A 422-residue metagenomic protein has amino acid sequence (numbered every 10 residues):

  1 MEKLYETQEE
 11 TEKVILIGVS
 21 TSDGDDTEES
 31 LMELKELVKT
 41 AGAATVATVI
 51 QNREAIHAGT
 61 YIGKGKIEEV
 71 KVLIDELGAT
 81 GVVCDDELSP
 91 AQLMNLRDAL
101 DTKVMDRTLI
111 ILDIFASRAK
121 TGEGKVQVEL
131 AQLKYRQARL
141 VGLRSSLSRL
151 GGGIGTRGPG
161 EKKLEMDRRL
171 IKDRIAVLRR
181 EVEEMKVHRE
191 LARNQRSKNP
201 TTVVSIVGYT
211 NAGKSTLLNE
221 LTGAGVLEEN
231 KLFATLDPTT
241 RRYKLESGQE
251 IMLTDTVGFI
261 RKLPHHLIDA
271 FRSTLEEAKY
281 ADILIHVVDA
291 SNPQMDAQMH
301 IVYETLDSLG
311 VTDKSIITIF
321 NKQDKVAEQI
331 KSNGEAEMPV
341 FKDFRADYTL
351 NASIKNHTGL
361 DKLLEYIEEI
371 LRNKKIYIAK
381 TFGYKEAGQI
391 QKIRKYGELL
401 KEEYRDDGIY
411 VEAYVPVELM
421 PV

Functional and structural regions predicted by a protein language model:
M1-D113: N-terminal accessory targeting/assembly segments
T7-T11, R149-I268, R272-K279, I283: Conserved G1/Walker A P-loop phosphate-binding module
L16-S20, T48-Q51, V83, H286-D289 (+3 more regions): Conserved beta-strand segments of the P-loop GTPase G domain that flank and frequently precede/overlap
S20-G24, R53-A55, E87-P90, L109-L112 (+6 more regions): Conserved nucleotide-binding/hydrolysis micro-motifs of P-loop NTPases
T21-D25, I56-T60, R118-G122, K162-K163 (+4 more regions): Flexible beta-alpha connector loops of hexameric P-loop NTPases
D23, E29-K39, K71-E76, E87-T102 (+2 more regions): Conserved C-terminal guanine-recognition region of P-loop GTPase G domains, centered on the G4
D101-G152, P159, T312-I317, D324-F382: Canonical P-loop GTPase G-domain recognition
N373-V422: NTP-binding/hydrolysis catalytic cores, primarily Walker-type P-loop NTPases
